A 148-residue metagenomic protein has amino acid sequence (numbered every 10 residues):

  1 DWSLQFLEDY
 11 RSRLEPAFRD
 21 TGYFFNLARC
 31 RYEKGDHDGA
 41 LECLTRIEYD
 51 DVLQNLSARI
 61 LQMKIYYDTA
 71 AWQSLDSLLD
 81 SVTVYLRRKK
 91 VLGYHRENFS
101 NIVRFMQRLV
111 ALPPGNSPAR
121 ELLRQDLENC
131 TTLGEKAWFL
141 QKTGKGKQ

Functional and structural regions predicted by a protein language model:
D1-R13, G22-L27: Extended amphipathic alpha-helical coiled-coil/heptad-repeat regions
E8-F18, T45-Q54, V82-V91, L127-E128: Solenoid-like repeat scaffolds
E15-F18, E33, N55, D68-A71: Short coil/turn linking the two alpha-helices of tandem helical-hairpin repeats
T21, L56, F99-S100: Start-of-helix signal in alpha-solenoid helical-repeat scaffolds, especially tetratricopeptide repeats
F25-R29, E33, R59-D68, R104-F105 (+1 more regions): "A position-specific structural signal for the A-helix of alpha-solenoid helical repeats
Q73-Q148: C-terminal non-catalytic interaction modules
